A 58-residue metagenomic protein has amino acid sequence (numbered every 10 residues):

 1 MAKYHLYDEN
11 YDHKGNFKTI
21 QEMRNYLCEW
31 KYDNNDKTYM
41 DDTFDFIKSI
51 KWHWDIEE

Functional and structural regions predicted by a protein language model:
M1-H13, E22, E29-W30: Short aromatic-glycine-(Arg/Gly/Cys) micro-motifs in beta-strand/loop hairpins
E22-R24, N35: Generic alpha-helical propensity signal that fires on short helical segments and nearby coil/disordered stretches
W30-E58: Short, mixed-charge low-complexity intrinsically disordered segments
